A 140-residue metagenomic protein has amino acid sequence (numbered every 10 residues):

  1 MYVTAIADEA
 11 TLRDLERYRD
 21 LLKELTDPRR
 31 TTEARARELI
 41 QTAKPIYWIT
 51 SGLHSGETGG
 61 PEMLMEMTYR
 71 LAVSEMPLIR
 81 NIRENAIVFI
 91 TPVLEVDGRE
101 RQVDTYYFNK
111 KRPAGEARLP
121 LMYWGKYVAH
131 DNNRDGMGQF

Functional and structural regions predicted by a protein language model:
M1-T11, E16: A non-catalytic alpha/beta surface segment that caps or lines the substrate-entry region of metallo-dependent hydrolase
Y18-L53, T58-F140: Active-site/substrate-binding loop(s) of hydrolase catalytic cores
